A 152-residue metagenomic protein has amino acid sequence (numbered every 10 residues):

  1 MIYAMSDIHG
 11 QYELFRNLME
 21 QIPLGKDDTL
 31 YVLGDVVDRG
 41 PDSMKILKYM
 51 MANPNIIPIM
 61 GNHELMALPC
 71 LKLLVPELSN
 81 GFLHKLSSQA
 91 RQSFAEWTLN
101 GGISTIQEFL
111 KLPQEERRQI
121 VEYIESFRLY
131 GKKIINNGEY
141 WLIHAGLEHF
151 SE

Functional and structural regions predicted by a protein language model:
M1-Y49: N-terminal active-site segment of His-dependent metallophosphoesterases
A4, V32, P58-I59, W141: Residue-level marker for buried hydrophobic side chains located in beta-strands that build the well-ordered beta-sheet
D7, T105, H144: A residue-level signal for conserved active-site and pocket-lining positions in enzyme catalytic cores
H9-G10, E64-L65, G146-F150: Short, solvent-exposed loop/turn segments at secondary-structure junctions
G10-Y12, K133, H144: Catalytic core of the metallo-beta-lactamase
S43-L47, A52-K132, G138: Active-site neighborhood of divalent metal-dependent phosphoester bond hydrolases
L74-P76, A145-E152: Short, surface-exposed, charged loop/turn segments at secondary-structure junctions
N136-G138, I143-L147: Short, well-ordered beta-to-alpha junction loops that form the rim of enzyme active sites and present histidine/acidic
